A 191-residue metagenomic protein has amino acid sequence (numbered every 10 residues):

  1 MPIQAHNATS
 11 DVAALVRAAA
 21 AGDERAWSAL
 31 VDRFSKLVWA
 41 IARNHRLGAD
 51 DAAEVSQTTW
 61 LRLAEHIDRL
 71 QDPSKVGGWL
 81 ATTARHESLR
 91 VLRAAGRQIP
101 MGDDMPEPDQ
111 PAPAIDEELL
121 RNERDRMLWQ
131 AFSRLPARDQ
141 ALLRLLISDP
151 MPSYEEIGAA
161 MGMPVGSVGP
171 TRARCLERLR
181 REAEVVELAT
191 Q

Functional and structural regions predicted by a protein language model:
P2-H6, A20-S28, W39-T58, Q71 (+2 more regions): Short, charged helix-capping/linker segments at alpha-helix termini
I3, V91-A112, L119, L188-T190: Short, basic/polar amphipathic helix motif occurring as a linker/hinge flanking DNA-binding modules in transcription
A13-L15, V31, W39, A49-H66 (+1 more regions): Conserved RNAP core-binding helix
E54-L61, S74-H86: Structural recognition of an alpha-helix C-terminal capping motif at a helix-to-coil junction
E65-D72, T82-D103, R121, R181: Arg/Lys-rich amphipathic alpha helix in sigma70-family domain 2
R85, L89, Y154-V186: DNA-recognition helix of helix-turn-helix
R93-A94, L135, Q140, L176-Q191: Short, Lys/Arg-enriched C-terminal cap helix and immediately downstream tail that follows
S133-E156: Short amphipathic alpha helix immediately N-terminal
